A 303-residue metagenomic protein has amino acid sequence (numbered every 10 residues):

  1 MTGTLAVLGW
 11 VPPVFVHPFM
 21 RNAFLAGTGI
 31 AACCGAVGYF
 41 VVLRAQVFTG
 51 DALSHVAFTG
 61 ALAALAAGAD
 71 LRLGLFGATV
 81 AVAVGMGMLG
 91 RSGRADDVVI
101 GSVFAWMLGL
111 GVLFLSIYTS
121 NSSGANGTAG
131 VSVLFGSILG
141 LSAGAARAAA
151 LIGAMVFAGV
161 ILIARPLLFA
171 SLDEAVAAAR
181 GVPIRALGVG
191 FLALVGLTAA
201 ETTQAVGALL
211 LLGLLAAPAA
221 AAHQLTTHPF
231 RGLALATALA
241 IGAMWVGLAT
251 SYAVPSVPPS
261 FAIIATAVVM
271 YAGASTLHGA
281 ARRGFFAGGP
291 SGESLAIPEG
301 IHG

Functional and structural regions predicted by a protein language model:
M1-A31: Membrane-interfacial amphipathic/re-entrant helices at transmembrane-helix boundaries
W10-P13, V103-I161, G300: Transmembrane helix-bundle core of multi-pass membrane transporters and related energy-transducing complexes
F24-G29, R72-G77, G101-S102, A146-L151 (+3 more regions): Hydrophobic alpha-helical transmembrane segments
I30, S142-P218: Helix-loop-helix "hairpin" substructures at the membrane interface of multi-pass membrane proteins
A32, A36, S54-F58, V80-A81 (+5 more regions): Hydrophobic alpha-helical segments embedded in the membrane of multi-pass proteins
Y39-S123, A222-L235, T250-S256, G279-A280: Short loop segments and helix-boundary regions at transmembrane helix junctions of multi-pass inner-membrane proteins
I241-A265: Interhelical loop and adjacent transmembrane-helix boundary motif in polytopic membrane transport permeases
V257-G303: Cytosolic-side transmembrane-helix boundaries in multi-pass membrane proteins
